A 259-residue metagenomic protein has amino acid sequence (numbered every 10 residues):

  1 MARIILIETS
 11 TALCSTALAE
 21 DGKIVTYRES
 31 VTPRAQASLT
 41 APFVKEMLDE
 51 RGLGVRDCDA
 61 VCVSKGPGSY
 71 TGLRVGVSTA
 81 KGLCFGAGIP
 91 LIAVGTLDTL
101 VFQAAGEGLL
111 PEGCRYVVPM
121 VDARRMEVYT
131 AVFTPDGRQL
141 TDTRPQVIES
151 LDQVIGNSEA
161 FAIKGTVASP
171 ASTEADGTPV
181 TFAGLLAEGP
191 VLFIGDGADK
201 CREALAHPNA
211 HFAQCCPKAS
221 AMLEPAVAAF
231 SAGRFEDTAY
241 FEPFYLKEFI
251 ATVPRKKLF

Functional and structural regions predicted by a protein language model:
M1-K65: N-terminal beta-alpha supersecondary unit
A17, Y129-F133, F244: Conserved hydrophobic/aromatic positions in well-ordered beta-strands
K23, A35, P90-P217, I250-A251: Surface "functional belts" at beta-alpha junctions
V31-L39, Y70, R74, S78 (+1 more regions): Residues at secondary-structure transition points
M47-R51, G86, A104, A219-F230: Stable alpha-helical structural segments in soluble proteins, enriched in small hydrophobic residues
C62-T96: DPxDG-like acidic metal-binding loop motif
H211-F259: Acyltransferase
